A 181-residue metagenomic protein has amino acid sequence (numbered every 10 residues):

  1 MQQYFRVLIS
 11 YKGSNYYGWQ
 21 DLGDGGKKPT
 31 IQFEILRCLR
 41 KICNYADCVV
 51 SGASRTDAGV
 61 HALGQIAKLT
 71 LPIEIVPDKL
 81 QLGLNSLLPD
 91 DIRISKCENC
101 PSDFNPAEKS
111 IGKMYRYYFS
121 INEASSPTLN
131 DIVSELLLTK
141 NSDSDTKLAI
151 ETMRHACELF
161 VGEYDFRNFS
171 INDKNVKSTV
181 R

Functional and structural regions predicted by a protein language model:
M1-R181: Structured-RNA-binding interfaces characteristic of tRNA pseudouridine synthases
